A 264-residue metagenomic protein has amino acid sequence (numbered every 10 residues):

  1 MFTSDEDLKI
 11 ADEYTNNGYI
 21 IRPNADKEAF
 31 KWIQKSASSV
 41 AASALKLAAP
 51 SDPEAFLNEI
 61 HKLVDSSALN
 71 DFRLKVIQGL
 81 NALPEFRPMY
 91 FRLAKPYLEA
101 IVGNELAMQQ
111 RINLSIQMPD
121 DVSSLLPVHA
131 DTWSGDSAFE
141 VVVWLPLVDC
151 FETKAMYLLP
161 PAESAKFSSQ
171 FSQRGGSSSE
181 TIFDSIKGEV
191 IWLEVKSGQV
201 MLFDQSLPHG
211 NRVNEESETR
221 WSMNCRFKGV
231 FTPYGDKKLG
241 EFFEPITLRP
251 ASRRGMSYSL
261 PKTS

Functional and structural regions predicted by a protein language model:
M1-P96, A100-I101, T263: N-terminal auxiliary "cap/dimerization" subdomain that precedes the catalytic jelly-roll/cupin core of mononuclear
A25-D26, R111-N113, P161, Q205-L207: Short, well-ordered beta-to-alpha junction loops that form the rim of enzyme active sites and present histidine/acidic
V102-N113: A short coil-to-beta-strand element that immediately follows conserved catalytic motifs
I112-L114, V143-L145, M223-F227: A structural signal for short, well-ordered beta-strand segments
I116-D131, Q205-L207: Conserved short histidine dyad/triad with adjacent acidic residue
M118, L147-D149, F227-G229: Non-catalytic surface loops within mature trypsin-like serine protease
S124-L193: Catalytic core of non-heme Fe(II) oxygenases with the double-stranded beta-helix
S164-S264: Conserved double-stranded beta-helix
